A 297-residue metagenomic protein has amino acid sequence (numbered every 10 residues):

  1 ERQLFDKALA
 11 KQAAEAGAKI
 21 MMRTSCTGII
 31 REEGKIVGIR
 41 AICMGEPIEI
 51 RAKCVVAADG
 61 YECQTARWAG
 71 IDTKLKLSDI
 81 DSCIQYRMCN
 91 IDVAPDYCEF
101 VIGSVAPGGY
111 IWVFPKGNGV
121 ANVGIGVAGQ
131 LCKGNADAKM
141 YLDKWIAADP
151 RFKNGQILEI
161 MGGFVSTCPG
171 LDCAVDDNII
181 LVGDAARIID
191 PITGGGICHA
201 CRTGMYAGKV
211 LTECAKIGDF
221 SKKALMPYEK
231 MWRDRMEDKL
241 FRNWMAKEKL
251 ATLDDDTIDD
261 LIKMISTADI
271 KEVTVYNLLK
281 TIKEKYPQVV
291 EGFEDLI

Functional and structural regions predicted by a protein language model:
E1-G28, V101, L261, A268 (+2 more regions): Conserved N-terminal/central alpha/beta ligand/cofactor-binding core
L4, A8, G60, R202-K209: Short amphipathic alpha-helical face segments that pack within enzyme cores and frequently flank/anchor catalytic
K11-N154: Predominantly flavin-linked oxidoreductase catalytic cores and closely associated redox partners
Q12, A16, W145-F152, A207-V210 (+4 more regions): Change "in soluble alpha/beta enzymes" to "in soluble alpha/beta proteins
C26-G28, L131-V210, K216: FAD/FMN-dependent oxidoreductases across multiple families
T212-I297: C-terminal helical "tail/cap" subdomain of flavin- and related membrane-associated enzymes
